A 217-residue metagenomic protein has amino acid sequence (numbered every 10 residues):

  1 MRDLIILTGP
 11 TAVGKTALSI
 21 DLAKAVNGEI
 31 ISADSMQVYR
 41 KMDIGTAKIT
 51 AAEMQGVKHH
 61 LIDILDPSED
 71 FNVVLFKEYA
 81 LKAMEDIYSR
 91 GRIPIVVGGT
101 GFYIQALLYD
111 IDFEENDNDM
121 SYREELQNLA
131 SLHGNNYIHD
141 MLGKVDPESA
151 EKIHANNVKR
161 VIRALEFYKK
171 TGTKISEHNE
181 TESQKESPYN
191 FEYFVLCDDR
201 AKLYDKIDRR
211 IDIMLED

Functional and structural regions predicted by a protein language model:
M1-D217: Phosphate/pyrophosphate-binding catalytic cores of soluble transferases and nucleic-acid-acting enzymes
